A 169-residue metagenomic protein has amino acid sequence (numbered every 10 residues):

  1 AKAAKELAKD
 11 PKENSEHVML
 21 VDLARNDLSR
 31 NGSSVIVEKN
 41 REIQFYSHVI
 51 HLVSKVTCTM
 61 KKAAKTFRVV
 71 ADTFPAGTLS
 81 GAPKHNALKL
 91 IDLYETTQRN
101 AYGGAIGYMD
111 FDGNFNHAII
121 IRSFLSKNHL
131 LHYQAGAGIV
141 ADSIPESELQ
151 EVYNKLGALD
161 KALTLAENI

Functional and structural regions predicted by a protein language model:
A1-I169: Extended alpha-helical targeting/anchoring segments, especially N-terminal organellar/secretory targeting helices
